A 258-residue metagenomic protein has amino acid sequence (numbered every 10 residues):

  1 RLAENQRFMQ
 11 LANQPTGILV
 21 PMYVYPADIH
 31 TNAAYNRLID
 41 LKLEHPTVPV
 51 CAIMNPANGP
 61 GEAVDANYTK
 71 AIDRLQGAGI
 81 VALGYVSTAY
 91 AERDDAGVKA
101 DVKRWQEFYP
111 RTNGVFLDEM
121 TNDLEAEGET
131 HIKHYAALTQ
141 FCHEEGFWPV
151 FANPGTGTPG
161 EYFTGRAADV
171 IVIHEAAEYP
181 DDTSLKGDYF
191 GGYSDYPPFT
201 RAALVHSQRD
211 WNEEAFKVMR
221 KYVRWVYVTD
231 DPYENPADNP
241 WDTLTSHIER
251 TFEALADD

Functional and structural regions predicted by a protein language model:
R1-D258: Glycan-processing catalytic domains of CAZymes
